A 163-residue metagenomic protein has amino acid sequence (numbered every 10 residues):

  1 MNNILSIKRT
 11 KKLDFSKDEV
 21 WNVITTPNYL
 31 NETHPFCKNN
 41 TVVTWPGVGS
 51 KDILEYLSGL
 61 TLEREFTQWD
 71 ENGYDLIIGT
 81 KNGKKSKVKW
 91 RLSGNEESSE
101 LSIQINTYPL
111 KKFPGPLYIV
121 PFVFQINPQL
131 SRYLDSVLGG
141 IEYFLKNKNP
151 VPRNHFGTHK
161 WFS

Functional and structural regions predicted by a protein language model:
M1-T44, F162-S163: Hydrophobic ligand-binding cavity/cleft-lining segments
T10-D14, E55, E65, R91: Generic structural detector for well-ordered beta-strands
T10-K11, H34-F36, L60-L62, P109-P114: Short hydrophobic/aromatic-rich motifs at helix boundaries and adjacent loops
D14-K17, D70, N95-E97: Short loop segments at secondary-structure junctions
N31-E32, T41-K87, S98-E100, S136-V151 (+1 more regions): Glycine-rich portal/gate segments that line the openings of hydrophobic small-molecule binding cavities
T80-S136, I141-Y143, P152-N154: Beta-strand/loop substructures that line and gate deep hydrophobic ligand-binding cavities in soluble
